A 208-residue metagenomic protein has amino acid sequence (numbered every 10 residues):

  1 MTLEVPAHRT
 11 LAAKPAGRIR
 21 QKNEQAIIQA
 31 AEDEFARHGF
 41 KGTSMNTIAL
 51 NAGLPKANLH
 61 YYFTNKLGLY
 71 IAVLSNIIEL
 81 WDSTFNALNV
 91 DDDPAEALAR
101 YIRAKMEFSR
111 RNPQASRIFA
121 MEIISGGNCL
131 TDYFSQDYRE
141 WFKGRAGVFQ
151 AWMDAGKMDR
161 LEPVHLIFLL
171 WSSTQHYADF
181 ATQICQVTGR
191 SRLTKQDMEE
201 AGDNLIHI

Functional and structural regions predicted by a protein language model:
M1-K14, E107, R111, R139 (+3 more regions): C-terminal peripheral helix-coil segments that are non-catalytic and often amphipathic
A13-G17, N23: Short Lys/Arg-rich basic patches
N23-E32, I48, V73-I77, W81 (+1 more regions): Generic hydrophobic, amphipathic alpha-helix propensity
A26, E34-G68, A72: Helix-turn-helix
I28, A99, I167, E199-H207: Short, amphipathic alpha-helical "lid/cap" segments that border enzyme active or binding sites
V73-R100, V148-Q150: Amphipathic alpha-helical linker/stalk segments
N86-R117, A155, P163-L170: Hydrophobic alpha-helical connector segments
R110-D132, F180-G189: Amphipathic alpha-helical segments used for helix-helix packing
